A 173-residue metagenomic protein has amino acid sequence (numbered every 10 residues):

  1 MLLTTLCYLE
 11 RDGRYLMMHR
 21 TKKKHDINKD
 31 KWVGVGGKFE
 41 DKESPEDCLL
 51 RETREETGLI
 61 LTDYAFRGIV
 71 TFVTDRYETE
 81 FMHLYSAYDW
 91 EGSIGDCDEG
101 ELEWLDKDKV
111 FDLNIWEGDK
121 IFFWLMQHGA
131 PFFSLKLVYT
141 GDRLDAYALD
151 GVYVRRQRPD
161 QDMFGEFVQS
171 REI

Functional and structural regions predicted by a protein language model:
M1-M17, K38: Conserved N-terminal beta-strand and adjoining loop/helix that marks the start of the Nudix/MutT-like hydrolase domain
L3-T5, G13, E80-H83, G100 (+1 more regions): Change "...and in nucleic-acid phosphodiester-cleaving endonucleases..." to "...and in nucleic-acid processing enzymes
H25-D30, I94: A conserved beta-turn-beta hairpin within the catalytic core of GNAT-like acetyltransferases that forms part
K29-V33, S44: Short, surface-exposed acidic-centric catalytic microdomains
F39-T62, F72-M126, Y147-Q157, Q161-I173: Unchanged
M126-Y147: Short, active-site-adjacent segments that bind or coordinate small-molecule cofactors and metal centers
